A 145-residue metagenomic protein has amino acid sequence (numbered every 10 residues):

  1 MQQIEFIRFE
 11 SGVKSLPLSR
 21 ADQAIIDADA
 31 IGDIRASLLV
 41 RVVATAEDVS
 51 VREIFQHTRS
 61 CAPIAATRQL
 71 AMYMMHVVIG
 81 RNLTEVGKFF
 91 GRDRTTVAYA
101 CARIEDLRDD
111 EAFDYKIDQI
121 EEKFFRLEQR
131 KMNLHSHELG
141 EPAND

Functional and structural regions predicted by a protein language model:
M1-R41, H135-E138, D145: General nucleic-acid-binding
V40, N82-L83: Helix-turn-helix DNA-binding elements, focusing on the entry/boundary residues of the two helices that contact DNA
T45-R68: Short, Lys/Arg-enriched anionic-surface-contact patches
A65-G80: Short, amphipathic alpha-helical "recognition" segments used to contact nucleic acids or chromatin
H76, C101, R108: DNA major-groove recognition helix of helix-turn-helix
T84-F90: Short alpha-helical "recognition helix" segments of helix-turn-helix
D93-A98: Helix-turn-helix DNA-binding helix
R108-L127: Short Lys/Arg-enriched helix C-cap and helix-to-coil transition segments that create basic nucleic-acid-contact patches
